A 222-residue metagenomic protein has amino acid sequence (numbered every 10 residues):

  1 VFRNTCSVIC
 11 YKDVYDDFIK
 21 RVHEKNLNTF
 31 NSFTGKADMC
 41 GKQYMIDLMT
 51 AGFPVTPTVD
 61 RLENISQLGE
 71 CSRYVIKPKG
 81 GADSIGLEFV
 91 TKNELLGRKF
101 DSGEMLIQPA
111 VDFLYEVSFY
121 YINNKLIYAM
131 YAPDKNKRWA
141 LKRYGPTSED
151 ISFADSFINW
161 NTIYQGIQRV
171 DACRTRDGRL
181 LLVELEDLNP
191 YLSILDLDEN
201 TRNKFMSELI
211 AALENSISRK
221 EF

Functional and structural regions predicted by a protein language model:
V1-F2, K77, F119-Y121, Y128 (+1 more regions): A short beta-strand motif that forms the metal-chelation/ATP-contact edge of phosphoryl-transfer active sites
V1-R61: Conserved N-proximal alpha/beta basic substrate-recognition cap immediately N-terminal to, or forming the N-lobe
T29-F30, T56, V75, L106-Q108 (+1 more regions): Structural detector of well-ordered beta-strand residues that form the stable sheet scaffold of enzyme domains
P57-E63, E88-T91: Short acidic-hydrophobic, aromatic-tinged amphipathic segments that line or gate anion-handling sites
P57-T58, C71, Q168-A172: Catalytic phosphate/metal-binding cores of nucleic-acid and nucleotide-processing enzymes, i.e., regions that mediate
Q67-I76: Acidic/histidine-enriched active-site and ligand-binding environments that engage anionic O-linkages
D83-L181: Phosphate-binding site of ATP-dependent enzymes
I163-Q165, R174-F222: C-terminal active-site "lid" helix and adjoining low-complexity regulatory extension at the edge of ATP-using catalytic
